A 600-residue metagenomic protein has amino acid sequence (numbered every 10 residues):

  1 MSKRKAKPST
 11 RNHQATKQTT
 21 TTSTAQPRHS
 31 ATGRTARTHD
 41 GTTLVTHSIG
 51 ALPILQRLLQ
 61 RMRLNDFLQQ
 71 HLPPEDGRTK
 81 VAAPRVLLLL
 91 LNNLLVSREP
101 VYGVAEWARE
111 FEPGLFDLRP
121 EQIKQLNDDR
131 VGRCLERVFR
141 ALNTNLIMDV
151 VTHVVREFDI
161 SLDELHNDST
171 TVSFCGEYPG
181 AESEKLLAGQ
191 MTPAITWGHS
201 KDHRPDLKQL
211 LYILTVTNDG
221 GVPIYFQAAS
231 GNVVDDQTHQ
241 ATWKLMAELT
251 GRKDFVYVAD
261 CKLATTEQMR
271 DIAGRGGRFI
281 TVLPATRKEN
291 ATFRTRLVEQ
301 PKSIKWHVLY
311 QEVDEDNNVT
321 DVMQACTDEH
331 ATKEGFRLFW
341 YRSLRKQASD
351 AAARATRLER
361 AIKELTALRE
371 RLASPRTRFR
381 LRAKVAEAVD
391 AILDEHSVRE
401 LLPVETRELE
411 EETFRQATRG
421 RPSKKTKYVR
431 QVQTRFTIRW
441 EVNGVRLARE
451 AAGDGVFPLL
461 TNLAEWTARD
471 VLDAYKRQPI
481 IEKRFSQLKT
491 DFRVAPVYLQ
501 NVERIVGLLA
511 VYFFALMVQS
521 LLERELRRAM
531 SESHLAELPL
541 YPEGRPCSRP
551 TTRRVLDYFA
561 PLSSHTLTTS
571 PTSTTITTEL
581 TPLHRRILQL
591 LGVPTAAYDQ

Functional and structural regions predicted by a protein language model:
S2-K5, T16-Q600: Anion-binding and metal-coordination hotspots
S9-A15: Double-stranded DNA-binding cores of transcription factors and transposases
